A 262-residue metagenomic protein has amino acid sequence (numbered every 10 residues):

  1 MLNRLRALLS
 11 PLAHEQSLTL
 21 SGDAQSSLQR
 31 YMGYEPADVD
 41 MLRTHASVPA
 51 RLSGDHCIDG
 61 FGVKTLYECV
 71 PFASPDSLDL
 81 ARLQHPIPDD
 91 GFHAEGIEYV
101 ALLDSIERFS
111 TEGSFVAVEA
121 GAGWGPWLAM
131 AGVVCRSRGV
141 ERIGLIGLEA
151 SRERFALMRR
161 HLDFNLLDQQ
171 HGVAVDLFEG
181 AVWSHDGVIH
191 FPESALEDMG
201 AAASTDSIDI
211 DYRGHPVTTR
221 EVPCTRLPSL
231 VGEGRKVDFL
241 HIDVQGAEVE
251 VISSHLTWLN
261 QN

Functional and structural regions predicted by a protein language model:
L2-N262: Phosphate/nucleotide-binding beta-alpha loop and adjacent structural elements of enzyme active sites
